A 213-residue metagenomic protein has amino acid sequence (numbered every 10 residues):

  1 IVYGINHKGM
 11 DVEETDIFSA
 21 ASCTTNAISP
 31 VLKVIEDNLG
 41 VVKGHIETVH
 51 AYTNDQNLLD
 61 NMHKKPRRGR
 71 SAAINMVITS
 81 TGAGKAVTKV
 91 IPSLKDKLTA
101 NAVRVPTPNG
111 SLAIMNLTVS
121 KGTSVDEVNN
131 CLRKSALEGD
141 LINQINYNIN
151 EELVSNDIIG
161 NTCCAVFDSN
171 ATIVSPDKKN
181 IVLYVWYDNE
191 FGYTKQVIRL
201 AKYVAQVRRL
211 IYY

Functional and structural regions predicted by a protein language model:
I1-G69, S175-D177, R199-L200, R208-I211: N-terminal Rossmann-like NAD(P) cofactor-binding subdomain of oxidoreductases, focused on the glycine-rich
C23, T79, S120, D188-N189: Structured loop/turn residues at secondary-structure junctions
N26, G122-T123, F191-G192: A generic structural signal for alpha-helix starts
P30, E127, K195-Q196: Generic recognition of short, well-ordered alpha-helical segments
K33, K89, R133, R199-K202: Generic alpha-helical structural context detector
G40-I181: C-terminal substrate-binding/catalytic lobe of Rossmann-fold NAD(P)-dependent oxidoreductases
I159-Y213: NAD(P)-dependent Rossmann-like dehydrogenase/reductase catalytic/cofactor-binding core
